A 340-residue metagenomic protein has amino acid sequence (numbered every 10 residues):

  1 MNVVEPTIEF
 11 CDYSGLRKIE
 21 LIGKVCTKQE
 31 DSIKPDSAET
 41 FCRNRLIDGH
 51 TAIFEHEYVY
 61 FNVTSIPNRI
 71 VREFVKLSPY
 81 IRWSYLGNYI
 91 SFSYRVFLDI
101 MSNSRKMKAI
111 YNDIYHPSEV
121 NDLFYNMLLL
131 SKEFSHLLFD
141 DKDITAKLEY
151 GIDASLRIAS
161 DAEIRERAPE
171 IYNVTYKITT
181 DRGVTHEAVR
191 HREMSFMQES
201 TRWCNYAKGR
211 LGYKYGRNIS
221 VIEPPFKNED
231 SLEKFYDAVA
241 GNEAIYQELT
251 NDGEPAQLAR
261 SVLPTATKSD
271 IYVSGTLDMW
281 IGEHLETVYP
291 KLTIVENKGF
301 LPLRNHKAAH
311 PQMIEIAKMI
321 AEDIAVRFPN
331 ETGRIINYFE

Functional and structural regions predicted by a protein language model:
M1-E340: Family-specific signature for flavin-dependent thymidylate synthase
